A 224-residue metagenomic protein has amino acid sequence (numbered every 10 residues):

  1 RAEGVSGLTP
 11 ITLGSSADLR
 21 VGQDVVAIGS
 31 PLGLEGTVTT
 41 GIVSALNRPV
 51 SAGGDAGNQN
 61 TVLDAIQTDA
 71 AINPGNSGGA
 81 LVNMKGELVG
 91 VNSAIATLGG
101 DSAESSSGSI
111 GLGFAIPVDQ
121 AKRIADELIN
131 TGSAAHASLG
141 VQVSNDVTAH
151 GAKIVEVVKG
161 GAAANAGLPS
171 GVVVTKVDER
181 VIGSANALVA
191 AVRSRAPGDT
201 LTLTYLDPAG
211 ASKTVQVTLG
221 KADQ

Functional and structural regions predicted by a protein language model:
R1-G36, N186, A191, T202-T204 (+2 more regions): Conserved active-site neighborhood of the chymotrypsin/trypsin-like protease fold
S6-P10, I28-I42, N47-G78, V82-Q120 (+1 more regions): Active-site loop architecture of trypsin-fold serine endopeptidases
L13, A70, S93, E179 (+1 more regions): Active-site donor-binding loop signature of nucleotide-sugar glycosyltransferases
G14-A17, N60, V158: Alpha-helix N-cap and loop-to-helix initiation/capping positions
S15, A70, P74-G75, G160-G161: Active-site acidic-Proline motif in GNAT/NAT acetyltransferases
D18-R20, D24, A80, L88 (+3 more regions): Residue-level marker of beta-strand positions
K85, T97-L98, G113, Q120-Q224: C-terminal recognition in membrane/secretory proteostasis and scaffolding
